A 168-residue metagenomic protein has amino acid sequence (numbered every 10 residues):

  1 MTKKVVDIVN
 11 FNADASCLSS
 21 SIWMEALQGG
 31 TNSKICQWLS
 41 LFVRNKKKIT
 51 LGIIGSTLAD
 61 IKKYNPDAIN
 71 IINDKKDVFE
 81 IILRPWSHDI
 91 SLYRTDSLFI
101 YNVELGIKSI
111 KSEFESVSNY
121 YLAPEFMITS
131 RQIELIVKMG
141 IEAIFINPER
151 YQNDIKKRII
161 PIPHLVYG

Functional and structural regions predicted by a protein language model:
M1-I49: N-terminal regions that are enriched for targeting/export leaders and immediately downstream pro/stem segments
K3, K47, K75-E80, Y167-G168: A short helix-to-beta-strand connector/capping loop
V5-V9, I49-L51, I81-R84, N119 (+1 more regions): Hydrophobic faces of well-ordered beta-strands that scaffold small-molecule active sites in alpha/beta enzyme cores
I22-A26, P66-D67, L98-I100, L135-E142: Short secondary-structure boundary/capping segments
T31-F42, N102-I110, Q132: Alpha-helical packing segments of well-folded alpha/beta enzyme cores
S33-Q37, K62-K76, N153-V166: Alpha-helical scaffolding within the catalytic cores of extracellular/periplasmic polymer-degrading hydrolases
G52-E125: Metal-dependent polysaccharide deacetylase catalytic core of the NodB/CE4 family, i.e., the active-site-bearing domain
P124-G168: Active-site-adjacent pocket scaffolds in enzyme catalytic domains
